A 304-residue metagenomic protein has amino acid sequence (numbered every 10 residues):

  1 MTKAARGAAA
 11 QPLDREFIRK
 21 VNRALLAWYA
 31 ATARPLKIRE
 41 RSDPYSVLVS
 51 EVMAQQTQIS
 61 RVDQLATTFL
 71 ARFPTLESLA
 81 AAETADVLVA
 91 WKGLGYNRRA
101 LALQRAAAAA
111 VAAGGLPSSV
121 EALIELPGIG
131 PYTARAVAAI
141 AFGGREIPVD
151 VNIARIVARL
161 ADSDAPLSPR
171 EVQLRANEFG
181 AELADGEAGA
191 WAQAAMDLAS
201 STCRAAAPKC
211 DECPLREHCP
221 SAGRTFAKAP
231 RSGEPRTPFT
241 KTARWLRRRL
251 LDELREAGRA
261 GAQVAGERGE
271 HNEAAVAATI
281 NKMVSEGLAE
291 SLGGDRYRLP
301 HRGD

Functional and structural regions predicted by a protein language model:
T2-D14, T32-R34: Short, contiguous pre-domain boundary segments
A8-F17, A176, M283: Short, charged low-complexity linear motifs
F17, R23-A24, W28-T240, R244-W245 (+3 more regions): Catalytic cores of DNA base-excision repair glycosylases
Y45, L299-P300: Short secondary-structure capping/turn micro-motifs that flank functional sites
E270-V284: Short amphipathic alpha-helical interaction segments
V284-Y297: A short, conserved structural fragment
G303-D304: Short, amphipathic alpha-helical interaction segments positioned at domain boundaries
